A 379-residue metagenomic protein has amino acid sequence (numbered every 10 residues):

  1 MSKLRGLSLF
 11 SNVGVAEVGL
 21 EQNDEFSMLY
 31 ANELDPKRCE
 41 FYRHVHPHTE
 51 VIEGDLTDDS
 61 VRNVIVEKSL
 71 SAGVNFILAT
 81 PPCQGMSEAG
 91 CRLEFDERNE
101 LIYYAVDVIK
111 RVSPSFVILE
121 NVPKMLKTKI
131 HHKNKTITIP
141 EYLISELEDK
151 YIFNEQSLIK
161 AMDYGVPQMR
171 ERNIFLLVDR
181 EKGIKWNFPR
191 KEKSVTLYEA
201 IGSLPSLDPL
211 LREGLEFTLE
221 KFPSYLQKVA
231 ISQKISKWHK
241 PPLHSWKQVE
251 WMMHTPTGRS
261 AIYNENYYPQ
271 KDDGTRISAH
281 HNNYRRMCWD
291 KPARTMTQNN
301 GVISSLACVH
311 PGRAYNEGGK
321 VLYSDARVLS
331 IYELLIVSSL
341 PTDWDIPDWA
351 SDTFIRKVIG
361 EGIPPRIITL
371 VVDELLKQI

Functional and structural regions predicted by a protein language model:
S2-F116, P123-K127, K133-T136: Core alpha/beta nucleotide-donor-binding catalytic domains of modification enzymes
L9, I77, K193, R327 (+1 more regions): Short conserved micro-motifs on helix faces and helix-strand junctions that flank and scaffold key functional residues
G14, P36, Y103, I137-E141 (+7 more regions): A structural signal for well-ordered alpha-helical segments within the folded catalytic domains of diverse enzymes
V66-L70, C83-N283: Class I S-adenosyl-L-methionine
P82-Q84, V122, G301, T342-D343: Short connector loops/turns at beta-strand edges and beta->alpha or beta->beta junctions
K228-I379: C-terminal target-recognition/interaction regions appended to catalytic cores
